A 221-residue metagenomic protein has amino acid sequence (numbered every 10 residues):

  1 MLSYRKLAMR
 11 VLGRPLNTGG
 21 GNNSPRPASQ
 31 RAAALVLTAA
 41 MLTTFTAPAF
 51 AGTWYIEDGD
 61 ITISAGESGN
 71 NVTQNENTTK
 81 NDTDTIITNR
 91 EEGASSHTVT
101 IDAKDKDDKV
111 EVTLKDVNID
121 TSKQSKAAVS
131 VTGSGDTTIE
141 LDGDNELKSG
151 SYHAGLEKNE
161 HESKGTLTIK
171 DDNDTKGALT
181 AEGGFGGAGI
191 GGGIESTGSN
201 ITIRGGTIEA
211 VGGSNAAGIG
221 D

Functional and structural regions predicted by a protein language model:
L2-L12, R31-D221: A composition-driven surface/loop motif
L7, T18, N23-S24, I201: N-terminal cationic leader/targeting segments used for protein routing and processing
G19-R26, A47-A51: Signal peptide processing junction and immediate N-terminal pro/mature segment of secreted/exported proteins
